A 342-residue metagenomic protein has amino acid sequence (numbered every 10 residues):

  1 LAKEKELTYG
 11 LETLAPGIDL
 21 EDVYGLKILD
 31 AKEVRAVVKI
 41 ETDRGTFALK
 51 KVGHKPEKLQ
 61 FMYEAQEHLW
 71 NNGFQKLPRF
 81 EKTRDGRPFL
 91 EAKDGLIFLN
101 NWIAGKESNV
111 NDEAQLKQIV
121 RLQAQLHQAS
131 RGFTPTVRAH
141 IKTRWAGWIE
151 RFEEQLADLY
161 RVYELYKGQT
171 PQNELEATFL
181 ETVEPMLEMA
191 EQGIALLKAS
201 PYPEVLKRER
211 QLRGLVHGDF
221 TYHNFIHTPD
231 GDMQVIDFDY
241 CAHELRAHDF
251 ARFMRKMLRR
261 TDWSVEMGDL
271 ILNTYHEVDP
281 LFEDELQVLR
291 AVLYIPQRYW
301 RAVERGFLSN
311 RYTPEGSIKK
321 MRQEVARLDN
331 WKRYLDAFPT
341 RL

Functional and structural regions predicted by a protein language model:
L1-L26: Juxta-kinase regulatory segment immediately upstream of eukaryotic protein kinase catalytic domains
A36-E41, F80, A195-R246: Active-site acidic catalytic loop and adjacent metal/ATP-binding pocket of ATP-dependent phosphoryl transfer enzymes
G45-I141: ATP-binding pocket architecture of kinase catalytic cores
K50, R138-L215, K319: ATP-dependent phospho-/nucleotidyl transfer catalytic cores
I97-V110, D158-Q169, I295-E315: A glycine-centered beta->alpha junction motif in the catalytic cores of kinase/phosphotransferase enzymes
Y160, Y299-L342: ATP/Mg2+ or Mg2+-diphosphate-binding catalytic cores that bind nucleotide phosphates or diphosphates via glycine-rich
A247-P280, L293-Y312: Active-site activation/catalytic loop segments of kinase-like enzymes and analogous catalytic loops in related
